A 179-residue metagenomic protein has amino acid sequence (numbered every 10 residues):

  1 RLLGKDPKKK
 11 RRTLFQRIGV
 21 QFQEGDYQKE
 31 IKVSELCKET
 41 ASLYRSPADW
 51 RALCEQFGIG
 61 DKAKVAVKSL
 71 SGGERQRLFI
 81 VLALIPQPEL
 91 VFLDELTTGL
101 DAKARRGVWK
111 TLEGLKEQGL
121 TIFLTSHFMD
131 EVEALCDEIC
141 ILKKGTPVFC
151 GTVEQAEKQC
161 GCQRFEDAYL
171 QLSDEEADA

Functional and structural regions predicted by a protein language model:
K38, S42, P47-K62: Conserved ABC ATPase "signature" region
A66-L70: Conserved ABC ATPase signature
I80: Hydrophobic anchor residue at the start of the ABC signature
V91-D94: Catalytic Walker B motif of ABC-type/P-loop ATPase nucleotide-binding domains
V132-A134: A short, surface-exposed alpha-helical micro-motif characterized by mixed small hydrophobic and charged/polar residues
C150-G151: ABC ATPase "signature
